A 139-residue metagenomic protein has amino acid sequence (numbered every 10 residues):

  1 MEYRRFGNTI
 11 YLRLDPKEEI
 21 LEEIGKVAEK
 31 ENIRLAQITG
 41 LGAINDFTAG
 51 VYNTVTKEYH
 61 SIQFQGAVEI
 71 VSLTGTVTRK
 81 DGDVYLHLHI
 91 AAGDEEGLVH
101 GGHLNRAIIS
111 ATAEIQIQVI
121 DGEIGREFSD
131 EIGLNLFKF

Functional and structural regions predicted by a protein language model:
M1-L86, A91-F139: N-terminal intrinsically disordered, cationic/polar leader segments that include organellar targeting peptides
